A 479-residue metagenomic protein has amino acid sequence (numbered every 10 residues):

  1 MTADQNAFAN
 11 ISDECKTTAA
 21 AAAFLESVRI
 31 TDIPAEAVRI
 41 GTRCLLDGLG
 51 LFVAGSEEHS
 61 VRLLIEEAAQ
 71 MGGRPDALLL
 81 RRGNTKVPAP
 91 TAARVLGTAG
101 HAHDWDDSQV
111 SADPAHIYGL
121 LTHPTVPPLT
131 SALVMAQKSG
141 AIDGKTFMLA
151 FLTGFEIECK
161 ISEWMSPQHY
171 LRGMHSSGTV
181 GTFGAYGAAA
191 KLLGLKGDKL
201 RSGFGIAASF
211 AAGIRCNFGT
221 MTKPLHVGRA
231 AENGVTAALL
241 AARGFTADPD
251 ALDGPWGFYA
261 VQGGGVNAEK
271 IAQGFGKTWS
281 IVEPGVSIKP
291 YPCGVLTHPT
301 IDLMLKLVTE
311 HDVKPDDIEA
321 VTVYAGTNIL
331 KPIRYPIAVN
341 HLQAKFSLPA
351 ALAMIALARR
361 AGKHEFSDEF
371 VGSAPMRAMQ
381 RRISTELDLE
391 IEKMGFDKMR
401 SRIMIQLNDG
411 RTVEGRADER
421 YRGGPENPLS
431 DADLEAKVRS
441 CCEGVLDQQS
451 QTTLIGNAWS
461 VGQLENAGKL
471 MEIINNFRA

Functional and structural regions predicted by a protein language model:
T2-A7, G294-G456, E472-R478: Intrinsically disordered, low-complexity Ser/Thr/Pro/Gly-rich interaction regions that scaffold/cooperate
T2-P284, Q463, A467-A479: N-terminal core-entry segment
L25, G154, E158-I161, A207 (+4 more regions): Hydrophobic alpha-helical packing residues
L79-G83, N233-L348, R360-G362: Accessory "access/gating" subregions that flank catalytic or transport cores
P124, T130, P290-P292, A338 (+1 more regions): Proline-rich low-complexity regions
M174, K223, K289, S440 (+1 more regions): Generic anion/oxyanion-binding catalytic loop in active/binding sites
